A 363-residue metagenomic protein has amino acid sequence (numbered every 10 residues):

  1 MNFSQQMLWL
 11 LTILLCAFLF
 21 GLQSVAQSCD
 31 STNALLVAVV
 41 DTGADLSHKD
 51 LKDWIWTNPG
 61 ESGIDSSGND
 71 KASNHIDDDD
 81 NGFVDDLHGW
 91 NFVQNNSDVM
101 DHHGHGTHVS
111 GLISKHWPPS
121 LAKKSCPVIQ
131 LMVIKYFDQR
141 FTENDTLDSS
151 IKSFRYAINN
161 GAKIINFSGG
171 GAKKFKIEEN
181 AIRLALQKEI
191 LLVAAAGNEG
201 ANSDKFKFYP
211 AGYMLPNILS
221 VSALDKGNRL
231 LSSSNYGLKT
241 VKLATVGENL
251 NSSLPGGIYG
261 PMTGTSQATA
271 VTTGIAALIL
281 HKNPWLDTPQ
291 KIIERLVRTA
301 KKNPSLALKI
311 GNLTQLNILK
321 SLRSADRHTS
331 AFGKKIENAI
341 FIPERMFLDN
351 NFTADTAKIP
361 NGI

Functional and structural regions predicted by a protein language model:
M1-L11: Bacterial N-terminal signal peptides that target proteins for export
L10-L19: Bacterial N-terminal signal peptides
S28-W90, N95-T146, L215-N217, G227-N228 (+2 more regions): Subtilisin-like serine protease catalytic core
G43-H48, K52-I55, P59, N96 (+14 more regions): Sec/Tat-exported extracytoplasmic proteins
K49, T107-G111, D148, K152-R155 (+6 more regions): Solvent-exposed, polar/charged alpha-helical surfaces in well-ordered, non-transmembrane soluble domains, broadly
H116, V133-N217, G227, P255-T269 (+1 more regions): Substrate-binding/access-modulating region of protease and related hydrolase catalytic domains
I158-G169, I190, N217-S220, N283-I363: C-terminal subdomain of the subtilisin-like protease fold in secreted/lumenal serine endopeptidases
F208-H281, W285: Extracellular S/T/G-rich loop segment that most often corresponds to the catalytic His/Ser-adjacent loop
